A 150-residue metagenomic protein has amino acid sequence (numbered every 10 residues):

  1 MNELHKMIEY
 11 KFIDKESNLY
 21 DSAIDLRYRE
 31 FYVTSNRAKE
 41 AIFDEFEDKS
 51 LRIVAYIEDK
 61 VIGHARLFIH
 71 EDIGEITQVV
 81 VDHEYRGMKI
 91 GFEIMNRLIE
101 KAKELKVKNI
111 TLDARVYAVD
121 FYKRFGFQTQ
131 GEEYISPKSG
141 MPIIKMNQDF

Functional and structural regions predicted by a protein language model:
M7-A23: A short beta-loop-alpha structural element at the N-terminal edge of CoA-dependent acyl/N-acetyltransferase catalytic
D25-E58, I62: Active-site rim helix/loop that mediates acceptor-substrate recognition in acyltransferases
R27, Y122-K123, F127: Conserved active-site tyrosine of GNAT-family acetyltransferases
V54, K60-F68, I73-V80: Conserved beta-strand in the GNAT
I69-T77, R86, P137-M141: A conserved beta-turn-beta hairpin within the catalytic core of GNAT-like acetyltransferases that forms part
V81, G87-E100: Conserved acetyl-CoA-binding loop-helix of GNAT-fold acetyltransferases
A102-A114: Conserved GNAT acetyl-CoA-binding A-motif
T111-D113, Q128-K145: Conserved catalytic-core motifs of GNAT/GCN5-like acyltransferases
